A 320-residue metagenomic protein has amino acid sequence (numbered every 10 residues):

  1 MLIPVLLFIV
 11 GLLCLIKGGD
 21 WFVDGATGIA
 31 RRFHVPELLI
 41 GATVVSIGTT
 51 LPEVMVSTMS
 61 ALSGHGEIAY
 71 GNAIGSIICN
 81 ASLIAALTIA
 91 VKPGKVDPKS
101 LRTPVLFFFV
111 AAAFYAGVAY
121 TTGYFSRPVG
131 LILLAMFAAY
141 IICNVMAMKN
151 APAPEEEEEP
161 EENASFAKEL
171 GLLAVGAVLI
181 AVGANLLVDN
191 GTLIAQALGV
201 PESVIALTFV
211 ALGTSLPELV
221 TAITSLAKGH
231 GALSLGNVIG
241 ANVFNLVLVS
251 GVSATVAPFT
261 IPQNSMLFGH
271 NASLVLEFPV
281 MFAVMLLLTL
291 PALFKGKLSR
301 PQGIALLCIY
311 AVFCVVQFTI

Functional and structural regions predicted by a protein language model:
M1-I320: Hydrophobic alpha-helical segments, chiefly the membrane-spanning helices and signal/signal-anchor peptides
